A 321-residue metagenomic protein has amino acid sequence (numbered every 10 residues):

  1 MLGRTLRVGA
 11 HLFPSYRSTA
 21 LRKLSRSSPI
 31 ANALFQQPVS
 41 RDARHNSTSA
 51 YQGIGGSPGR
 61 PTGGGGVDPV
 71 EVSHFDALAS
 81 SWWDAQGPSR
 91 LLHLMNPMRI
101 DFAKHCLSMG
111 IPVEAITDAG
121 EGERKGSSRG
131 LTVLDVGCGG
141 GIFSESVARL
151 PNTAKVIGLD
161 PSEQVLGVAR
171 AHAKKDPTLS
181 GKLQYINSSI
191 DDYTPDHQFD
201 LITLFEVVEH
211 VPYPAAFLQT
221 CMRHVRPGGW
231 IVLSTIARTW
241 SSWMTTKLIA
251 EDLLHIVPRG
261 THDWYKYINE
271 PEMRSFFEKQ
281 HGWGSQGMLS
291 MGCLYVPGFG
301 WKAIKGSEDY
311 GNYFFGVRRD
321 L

Functional and structural regions predicted by a protein language model:
M1-T62: N-terminal mitochondrial targeting presequence
F35, V39-S89, H93-P97: N-terminal, positively charged/glycine-rich alpha-helical extensions of SAM-dependent methyltransferases
L94-L131, S146: Conserved alpha-helix/loop element of class I SAM-dependent methyltransferases that forms part of the SAM/SAH-binding
L107, A173, F277: Conserved hydrophobic residues forming the short capping helix/wall of the S-adenosyl-L-methionine
S128-S241: Conserved SAM-binding loop
Y193-D196, S275, Q280-L321: A C-terminal cap/extension of S-adenosyl-L-methionine-dependent methyltransferases that defines the acceptor-substrate
W243-L253: Short, flexible, mixed-charge acidic loops at enzyme active sites
L254-E272: Acceptor-substrate binding/catalytic loop of class I
